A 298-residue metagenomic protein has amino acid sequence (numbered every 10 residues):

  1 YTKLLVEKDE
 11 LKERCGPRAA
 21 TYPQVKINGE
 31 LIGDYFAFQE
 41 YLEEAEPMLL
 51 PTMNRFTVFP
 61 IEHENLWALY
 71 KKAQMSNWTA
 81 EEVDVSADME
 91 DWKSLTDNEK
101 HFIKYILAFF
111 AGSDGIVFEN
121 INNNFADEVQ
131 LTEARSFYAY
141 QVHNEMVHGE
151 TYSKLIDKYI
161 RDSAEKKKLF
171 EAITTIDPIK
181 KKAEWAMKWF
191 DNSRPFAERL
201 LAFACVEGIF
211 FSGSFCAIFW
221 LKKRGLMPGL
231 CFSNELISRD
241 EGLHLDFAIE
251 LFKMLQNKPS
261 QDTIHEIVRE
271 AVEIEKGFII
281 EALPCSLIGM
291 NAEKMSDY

Functional and structural regions predicted by a protein language model:
T2-A20, E44: Thioredoxin-like thiol-disulfide oxidoreductase module
T2-V6, K26-N28, Q141-V142, E266: Short amphipathic alpha-helical segments embedded in low-complexity Lys/Glu-rich regions
K3-V6, G33, P259, M290: Short coil/turn linker and secondary-structure boundary residues
E7, L31-F38, L230, H244 (+1 more regions): Alpha-helical interaction elements in eukaryotic regulators
E13, A37-E44, I179-E184: Noncatalytic linker/hinge segments flanking ATPase motor cores
E13-G33: Short, structured active-site "lid" loops
I27-P47: Non-catalytic, surface beta->alpha helical segment in thiol-disulfide oxidoreductase systems
M48-Y298: Non-heme di-metal
